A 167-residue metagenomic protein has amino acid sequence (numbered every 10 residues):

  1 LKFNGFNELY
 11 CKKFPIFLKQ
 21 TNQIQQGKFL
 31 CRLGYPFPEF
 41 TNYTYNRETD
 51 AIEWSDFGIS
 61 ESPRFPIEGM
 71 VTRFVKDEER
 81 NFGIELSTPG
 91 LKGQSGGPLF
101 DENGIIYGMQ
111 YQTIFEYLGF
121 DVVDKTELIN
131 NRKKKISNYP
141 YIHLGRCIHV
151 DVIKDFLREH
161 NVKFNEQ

Functional and structural regions predicted by a protein language model:
L1, G27-R32, V71, L86 (+3 more regions): Terminal peptide-recognition signature
L1-N22, R158-H160: Conserved catalytic-core segment of clan PA serine endopeptidases
N4-F6, F74, D151: Generic structural motif
K12-F82, G90-Q94, Q110-V123: Flexible, gly/ser-rich surface segments that form the specificity/activation loops bordering the active-site cleft
P36-P38, Q110-Q167: C-terminal cap/linker of serine protease catalytic domains
T88, P98, F156-E159: Short histidine-centered beta-strand/loop micro-motifs that create catalytic or ligand/metal-coordination sites
